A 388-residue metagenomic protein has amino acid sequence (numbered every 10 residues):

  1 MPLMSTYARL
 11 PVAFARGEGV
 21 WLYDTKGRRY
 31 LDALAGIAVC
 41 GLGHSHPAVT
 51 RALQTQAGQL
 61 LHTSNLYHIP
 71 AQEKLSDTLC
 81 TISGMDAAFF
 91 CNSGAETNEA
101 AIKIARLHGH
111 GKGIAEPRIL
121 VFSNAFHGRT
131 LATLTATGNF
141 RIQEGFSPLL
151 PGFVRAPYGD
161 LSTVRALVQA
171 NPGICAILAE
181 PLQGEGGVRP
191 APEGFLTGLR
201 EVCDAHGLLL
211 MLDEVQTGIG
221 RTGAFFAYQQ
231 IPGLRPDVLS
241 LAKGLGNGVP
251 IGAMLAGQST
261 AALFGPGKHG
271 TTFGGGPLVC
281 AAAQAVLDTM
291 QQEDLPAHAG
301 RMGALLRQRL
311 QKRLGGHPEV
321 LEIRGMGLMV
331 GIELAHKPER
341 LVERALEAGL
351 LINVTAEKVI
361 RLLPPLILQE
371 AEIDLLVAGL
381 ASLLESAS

Functional and structural regions predicted by a protein language model:
M1-S388: Conserved N-terminal phosphate-binding loop of PLP-dependent enzymes in the Aspartate aminotransferase
